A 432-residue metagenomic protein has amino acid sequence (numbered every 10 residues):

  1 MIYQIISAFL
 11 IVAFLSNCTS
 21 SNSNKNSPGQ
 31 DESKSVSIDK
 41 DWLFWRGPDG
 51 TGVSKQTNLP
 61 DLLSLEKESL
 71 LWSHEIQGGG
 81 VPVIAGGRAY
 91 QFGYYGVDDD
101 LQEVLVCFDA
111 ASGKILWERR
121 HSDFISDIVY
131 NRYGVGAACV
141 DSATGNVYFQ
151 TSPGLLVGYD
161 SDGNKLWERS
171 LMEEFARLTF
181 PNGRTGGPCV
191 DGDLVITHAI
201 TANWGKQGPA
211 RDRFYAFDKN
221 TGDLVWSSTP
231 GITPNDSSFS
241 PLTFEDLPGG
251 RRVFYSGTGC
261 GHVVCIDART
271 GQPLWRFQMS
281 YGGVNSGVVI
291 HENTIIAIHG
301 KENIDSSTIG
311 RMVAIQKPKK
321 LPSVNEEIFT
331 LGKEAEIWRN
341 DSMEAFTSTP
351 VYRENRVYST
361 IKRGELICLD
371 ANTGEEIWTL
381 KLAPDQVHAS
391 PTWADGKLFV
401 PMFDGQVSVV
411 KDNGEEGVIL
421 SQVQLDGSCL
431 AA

Functional and structural regions predicted by a protein language model:
I2-A8: Sec-dependent signal peptide recognition, specifically the positively charged N-region followed immediately by
F14-N17: C-terminal motif of bacterial Sec signal peptides marking the signal peptidase cleavage site
T19-A432: Noncatalytic, solvent-exposed loop/strand surfaces of beta-propeller-type extracellular/periplasmic domains
